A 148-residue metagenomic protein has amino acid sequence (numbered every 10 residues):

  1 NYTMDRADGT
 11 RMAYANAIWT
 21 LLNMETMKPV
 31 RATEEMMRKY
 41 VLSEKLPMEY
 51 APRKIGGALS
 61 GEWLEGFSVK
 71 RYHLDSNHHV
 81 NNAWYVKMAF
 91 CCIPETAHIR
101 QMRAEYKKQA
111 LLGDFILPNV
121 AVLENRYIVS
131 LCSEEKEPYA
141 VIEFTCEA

Functional and structural regions predicted by a protein language model:
N1-R53, A110-L112, A121-A148: HotDog/MaoC-like acyl-thioester-processing domains
Y14, N23-R100: Hot-dog-fold acyl-thioester-processing enzymes
F67-T145: Acidic/His-leaning functional-site neighborhoods
